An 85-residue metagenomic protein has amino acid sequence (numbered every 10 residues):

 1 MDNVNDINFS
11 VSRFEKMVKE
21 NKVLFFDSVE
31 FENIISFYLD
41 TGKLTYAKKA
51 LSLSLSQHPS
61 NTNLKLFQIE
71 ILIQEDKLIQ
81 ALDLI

Functional and structural regions predicted by a protein language model:
M1-S28, T41: N-terminal alpha-helical interaction modules that lie
S12, G42-K48, E75-L84: Structural signature of tandem alpha-helical TPR/SEL1-like repeats, specifically the intra-repeat loop/turn
F31-E32, K48: Residue-level signal for cytosolic alpha-helical hairpin/rod architecture
N33-I34, Q68: Structural register within alpha-helical repeat arrays
F37-Y38, L72: Residue at a conserved register position within TPR or TPR-like alpha-solenoid repeats
